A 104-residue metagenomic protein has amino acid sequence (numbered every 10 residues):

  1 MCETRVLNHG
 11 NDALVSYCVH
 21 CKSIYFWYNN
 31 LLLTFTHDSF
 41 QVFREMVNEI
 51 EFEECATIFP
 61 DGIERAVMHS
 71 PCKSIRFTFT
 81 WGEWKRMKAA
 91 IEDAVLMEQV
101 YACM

Functional and structural regions predicted by a protein language model:
M1-M104: Positively charged, low-complexity terminal tracts and the immediately adjacent first secondary-structure elements
